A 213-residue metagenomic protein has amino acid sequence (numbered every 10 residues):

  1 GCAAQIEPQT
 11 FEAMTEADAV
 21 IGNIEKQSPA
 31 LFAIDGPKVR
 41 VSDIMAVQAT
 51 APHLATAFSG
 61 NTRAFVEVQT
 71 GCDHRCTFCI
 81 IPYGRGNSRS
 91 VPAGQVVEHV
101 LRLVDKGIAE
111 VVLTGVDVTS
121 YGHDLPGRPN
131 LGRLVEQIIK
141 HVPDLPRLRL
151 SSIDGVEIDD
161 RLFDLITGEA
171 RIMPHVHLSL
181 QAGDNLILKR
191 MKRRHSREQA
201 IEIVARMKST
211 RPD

Functional and structural regions predicted by a protein language model:
G1-Y121, V176, E198-A205, S209: Proteins enriched for Cys/Gly/acidic motifs involved in redox and nucleic-acid/cofactor modification
I6, D105-D213: Conserved SAM/AdoMet-binding glycine-rich loop
